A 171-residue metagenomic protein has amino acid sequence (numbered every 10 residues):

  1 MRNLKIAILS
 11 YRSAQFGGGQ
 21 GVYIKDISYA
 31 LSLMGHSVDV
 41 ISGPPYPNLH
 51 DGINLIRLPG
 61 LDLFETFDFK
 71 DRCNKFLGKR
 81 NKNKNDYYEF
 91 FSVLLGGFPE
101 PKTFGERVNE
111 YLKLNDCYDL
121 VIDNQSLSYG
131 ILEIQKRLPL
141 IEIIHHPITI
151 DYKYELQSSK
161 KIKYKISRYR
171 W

Functional and structural regions predicted by a protein language model:
M1-L61, K113-D116: N-terminal subdomain of nucleotide-sugar transferases
F16-G17, P47-H50, E65, S128-L132 (+1 more regions): Short catalytic/ligand-binding loop motif for oxyanion handling, primarily in non-cytosolic enzymes, centered on
Q20-G21, P101-G105, K165-R168: A conditional alpha-helix N-cap/helix-loop micro-motif detector
K25-Y29, N109-L112, G130-E133, W171: Short amphipathic alpha-helical segments and helix-helix/interface helices
S28-Y29, K70, Y129, E155: Residue-level detector of alpha-helical segments with a strong bias toward transmembrane helices and their helix-loop
I41-R107: A conserved catalytic-core segment of Leloir-type glycosyltransferases
F69-L95, Q135-W171: Acceptor-binding helix/loop patch of EC 2.4 sugar-transfer enzymes, predominantly nucleotide-sugar-dependent
L94-N109, V121-L138, E142-D151: An aromatic- and histidine-rich active-site surface loop
